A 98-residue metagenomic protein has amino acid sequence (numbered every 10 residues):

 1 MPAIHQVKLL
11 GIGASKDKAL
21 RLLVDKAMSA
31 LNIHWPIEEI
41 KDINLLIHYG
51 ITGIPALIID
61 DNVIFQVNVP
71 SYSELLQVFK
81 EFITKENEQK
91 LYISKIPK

Functional and structural regions predicted by a protein language model:
M1, E86-K98: Short acidic DE-rich linear segments
M1-K26: Local sequence-structure signature of Cys/Sec-based thiol-disulfide redox active-site neighborhoods
S15-K16, L46, I64: Glycine-/small-residue-rich active-site loops that bind phosphorylated ligands and cofactors
A19, L23-D25, K41-N44, G53 (+1 more regions): Cofactor-cradling patches in redox/metallo enzymes
D25-H34: Short helix-loop-beta junction
I33-I43: Thiol-based oxidoreductase modules, predominantly thioredoxin-like and allied folds used for disulfide exchange
G50-I58: Structural micro-motif
D61-Q89: Non-catalytic, surface beta->alpha helical segment in thiol-disulfide oxidoreductase systems
